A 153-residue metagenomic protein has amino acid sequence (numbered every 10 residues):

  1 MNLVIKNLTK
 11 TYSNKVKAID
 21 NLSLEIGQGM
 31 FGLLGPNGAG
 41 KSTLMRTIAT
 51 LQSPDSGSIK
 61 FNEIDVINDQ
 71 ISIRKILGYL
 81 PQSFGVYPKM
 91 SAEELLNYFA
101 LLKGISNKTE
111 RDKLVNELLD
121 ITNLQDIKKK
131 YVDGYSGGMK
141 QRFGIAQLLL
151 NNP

Functional and structural regions predicted by a protein language model:
P36-G40: Walker A (P-loop) phosphate-binding loop of ABC-type ATPase nucleotide-binding domains
A49: Helix-to-loop junction immediately C-terminal to a conserved catalytic motif
G57-N68, S72-I73: Conserved ABC transporter NBD signature motif
N97, L101-G104, T109-I127: Conserved ABC ATPase "signature" region
Y131-Y135: Conserved ABC ATPase signature
